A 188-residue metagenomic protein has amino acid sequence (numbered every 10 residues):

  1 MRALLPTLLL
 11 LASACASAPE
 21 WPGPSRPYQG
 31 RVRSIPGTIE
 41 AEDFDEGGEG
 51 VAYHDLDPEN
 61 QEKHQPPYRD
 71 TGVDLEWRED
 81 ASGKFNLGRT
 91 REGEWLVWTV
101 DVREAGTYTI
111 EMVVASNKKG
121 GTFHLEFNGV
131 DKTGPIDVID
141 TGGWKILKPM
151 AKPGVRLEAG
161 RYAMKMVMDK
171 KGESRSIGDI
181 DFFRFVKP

Functional and structural regions predicted by a protein language model:
M1-L4: Positively charged n-region of N-terminal signal peptides that target proteins for export
S13-A14: C-terminal motif of bacterial Sec signal peptides marking the signal peptidase cleavage site
S17-P188: Extracytoplasmic
